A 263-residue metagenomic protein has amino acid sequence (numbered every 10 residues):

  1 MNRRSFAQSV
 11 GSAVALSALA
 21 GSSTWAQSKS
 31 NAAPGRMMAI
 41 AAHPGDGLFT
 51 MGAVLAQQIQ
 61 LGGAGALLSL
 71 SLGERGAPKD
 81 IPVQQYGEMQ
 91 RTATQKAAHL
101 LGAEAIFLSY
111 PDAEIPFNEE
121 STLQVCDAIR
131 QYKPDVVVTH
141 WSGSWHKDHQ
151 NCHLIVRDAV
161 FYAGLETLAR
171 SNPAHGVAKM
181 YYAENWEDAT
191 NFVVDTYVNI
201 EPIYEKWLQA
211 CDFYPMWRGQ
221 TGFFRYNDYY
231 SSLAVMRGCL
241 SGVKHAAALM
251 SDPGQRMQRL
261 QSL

Functional and structural regions predicted by a protein language model:
R4: Residues within the helices of the helix-turn-helix
A7-S12, Q27-R36, I40, P116-L263: Metal-dependent de-N-acetylase/amidase catalytic core
A7-S17, A26-Y132, M250, G254 (+1 more regions): Active-site rim/loop-helix segments in enzyme catalytic domains that contact anionic ligands
